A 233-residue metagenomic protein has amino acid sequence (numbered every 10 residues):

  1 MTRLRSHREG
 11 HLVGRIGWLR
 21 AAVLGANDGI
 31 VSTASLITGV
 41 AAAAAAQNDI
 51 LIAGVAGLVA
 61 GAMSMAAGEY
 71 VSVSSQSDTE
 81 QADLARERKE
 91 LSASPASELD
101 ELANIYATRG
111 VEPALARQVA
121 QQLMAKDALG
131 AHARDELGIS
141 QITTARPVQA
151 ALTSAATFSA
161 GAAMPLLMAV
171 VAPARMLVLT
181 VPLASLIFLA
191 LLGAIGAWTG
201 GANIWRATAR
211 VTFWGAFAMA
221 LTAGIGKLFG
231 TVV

Functional and structural regions predicted by a protein language model:
M1-S72: Internal alpha-helical transmembrane segments
M1-W18, V73-A155: Cytosol/matrix-facing amphipathic helices and coiled-coil assembly/linker segments of eukaryotic membrane proteins
G14-G25, N48-V55, L115, P147-L152 (+2 more regions): The feature identifies polytopic integral membrane transport proteins across all domains of life
W18-I37, Q141-L167: Transmembrane alpha-helical segments and their cytosolic interface motifs in multi-pass membrane proteins
R175-F188: Structural signature of hydrophobic alpha-helical transmembrane segments
L191-A216: Interfacial loop-to-transmembrane junctions
A223-V233: Juxtamembrane boundary at the C-terminal end of a transmembrane helix
